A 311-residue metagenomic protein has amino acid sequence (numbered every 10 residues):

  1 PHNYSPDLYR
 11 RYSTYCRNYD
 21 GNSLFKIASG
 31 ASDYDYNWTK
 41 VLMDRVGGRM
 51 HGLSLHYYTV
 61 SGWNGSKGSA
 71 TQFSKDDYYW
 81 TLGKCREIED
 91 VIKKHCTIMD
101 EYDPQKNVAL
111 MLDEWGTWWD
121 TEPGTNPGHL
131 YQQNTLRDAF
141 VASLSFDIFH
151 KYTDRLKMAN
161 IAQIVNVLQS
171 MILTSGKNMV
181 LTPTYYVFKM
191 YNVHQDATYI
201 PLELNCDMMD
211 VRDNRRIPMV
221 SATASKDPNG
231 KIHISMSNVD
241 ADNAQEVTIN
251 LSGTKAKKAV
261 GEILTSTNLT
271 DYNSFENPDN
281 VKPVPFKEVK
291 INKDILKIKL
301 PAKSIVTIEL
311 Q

Functional and structural regions predicted by a protein language model:
H2-F146, C206-R216: Noncatalytic carbohydrate-binding groove/subsite architecture in carbohydrate-active enzymes
Y12, L53, H95, E114 (+5 more regions): Conserved, mostly hydrophobic/aromatic
V41-L42, T97-E101, S145-F149, G176 (+5 more regions): Generic recognition of flexible, low-complexity loop/linker segments
Y57, V108-S221, P228: Aromatic/acidic polysaccharide-binding cleft in carbohydrate-active enzymes
I217-K255, G261, V306-T307: Carbohydrate-binding surface patches
K255-L296, L300: Acidic, Ser/Thr/Pro-rich beta/coil linker or hinge segments at domain junctions
K299-L310: Short Pro-Gly-centered flexible turn/kink motifs
